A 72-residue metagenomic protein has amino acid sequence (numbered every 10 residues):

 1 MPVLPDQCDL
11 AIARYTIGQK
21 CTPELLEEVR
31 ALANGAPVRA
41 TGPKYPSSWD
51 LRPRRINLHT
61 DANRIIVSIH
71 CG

Functional and structural regions predicted by a protein language model:
M1-G72: Exposed, flexible binding/inhibitory loops of compact, secreted disulfide-stabilized domains
